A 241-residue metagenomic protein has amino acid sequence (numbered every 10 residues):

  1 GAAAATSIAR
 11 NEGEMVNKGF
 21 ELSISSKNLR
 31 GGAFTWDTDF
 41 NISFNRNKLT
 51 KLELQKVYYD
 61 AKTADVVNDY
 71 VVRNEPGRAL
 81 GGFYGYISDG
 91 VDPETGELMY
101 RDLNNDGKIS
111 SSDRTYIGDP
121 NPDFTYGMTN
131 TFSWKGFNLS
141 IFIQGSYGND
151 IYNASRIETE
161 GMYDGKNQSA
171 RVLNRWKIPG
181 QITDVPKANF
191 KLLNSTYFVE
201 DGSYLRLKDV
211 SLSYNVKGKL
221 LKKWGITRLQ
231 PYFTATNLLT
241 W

Functional and structural regions predicted by a protein language model:
G1-A4, E53-T63, R156-G165: Flexible, surface-exposed loop regions and adjacent strand-edge segments of Gram-negative outer-membrane beta-barrel
G1-S7, L103-S112, D184-T196: Flexible, solvent-exposed coil segments and beta strand-coil junctions, predominantly the extracellular/periplasmic
A3, G13-N17, D119-D123, E200-L207: Transmembrane beta-barrel outer-membrane domains
R10-V16, F20, K27-P120, T236 (+1 more regions): Conserved small-residue
M15, L29-G31, F132, L205 (+1 more regions): Surface-exposed coil/turn segments at beta-strand junctions on protein surfaces, enriched
F20-N28, W36-F44, Y126-F132, F137-G145 (+2 more regions): Membrane-embedded beta-strands that build the outer-membrane beta-barrel scaffold
Y84, S140-F142, N149-I151: Short helix/loop capping segments that flank catalytic or ligand/cofactor-binding pockets
P93, S146-A235: Extracytoplasmic gating/loop element in the C-terminal half of outer-membrane beta-barrel translocons and assembly
